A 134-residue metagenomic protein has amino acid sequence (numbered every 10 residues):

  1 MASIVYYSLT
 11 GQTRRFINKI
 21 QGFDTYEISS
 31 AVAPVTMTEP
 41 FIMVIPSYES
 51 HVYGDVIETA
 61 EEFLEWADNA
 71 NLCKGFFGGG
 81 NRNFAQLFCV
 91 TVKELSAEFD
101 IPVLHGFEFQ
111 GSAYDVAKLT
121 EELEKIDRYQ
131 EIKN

Functional and structural regions predicted by a protein language model:
M1-F23: Short, charged N-terminal beta->alpha structural module
Y6, P34-V35, N69: Generic structural signal for beta-strand residues in well-ordered domains
Y6-Y7, I28, V44, G79: Short His-Asn-centered micro-motif
Q12, F23, T38-N134: FMN-binding flavodoxin-like domain, especially the glycine-rich phosphate-binding loop
G22-T36: A short, well-structured beta->alpha microelement
